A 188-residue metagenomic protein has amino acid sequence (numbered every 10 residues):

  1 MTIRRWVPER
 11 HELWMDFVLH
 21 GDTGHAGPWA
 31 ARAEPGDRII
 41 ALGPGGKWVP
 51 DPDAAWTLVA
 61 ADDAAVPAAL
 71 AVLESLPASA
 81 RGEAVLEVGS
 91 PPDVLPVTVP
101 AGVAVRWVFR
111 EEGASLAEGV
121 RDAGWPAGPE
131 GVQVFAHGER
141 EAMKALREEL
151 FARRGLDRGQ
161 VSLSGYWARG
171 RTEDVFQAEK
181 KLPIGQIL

Functional and structural regions predicted by a protein language model:
M1-L188: Extended, composition-driven regions rather than compact fold-specific motifs
